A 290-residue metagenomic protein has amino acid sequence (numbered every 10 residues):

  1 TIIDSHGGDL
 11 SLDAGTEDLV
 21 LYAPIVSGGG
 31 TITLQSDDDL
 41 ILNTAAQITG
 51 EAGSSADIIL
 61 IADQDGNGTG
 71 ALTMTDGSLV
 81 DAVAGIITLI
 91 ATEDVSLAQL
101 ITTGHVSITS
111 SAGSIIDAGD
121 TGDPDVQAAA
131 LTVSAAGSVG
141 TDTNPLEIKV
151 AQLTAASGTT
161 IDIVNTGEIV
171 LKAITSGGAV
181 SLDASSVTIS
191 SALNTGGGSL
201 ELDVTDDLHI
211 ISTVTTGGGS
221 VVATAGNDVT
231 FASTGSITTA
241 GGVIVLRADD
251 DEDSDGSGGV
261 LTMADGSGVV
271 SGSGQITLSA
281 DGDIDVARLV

Functional and structural regions predicted by a protein language model:
T1-V290: Extracellular lectin-like interaction modules
